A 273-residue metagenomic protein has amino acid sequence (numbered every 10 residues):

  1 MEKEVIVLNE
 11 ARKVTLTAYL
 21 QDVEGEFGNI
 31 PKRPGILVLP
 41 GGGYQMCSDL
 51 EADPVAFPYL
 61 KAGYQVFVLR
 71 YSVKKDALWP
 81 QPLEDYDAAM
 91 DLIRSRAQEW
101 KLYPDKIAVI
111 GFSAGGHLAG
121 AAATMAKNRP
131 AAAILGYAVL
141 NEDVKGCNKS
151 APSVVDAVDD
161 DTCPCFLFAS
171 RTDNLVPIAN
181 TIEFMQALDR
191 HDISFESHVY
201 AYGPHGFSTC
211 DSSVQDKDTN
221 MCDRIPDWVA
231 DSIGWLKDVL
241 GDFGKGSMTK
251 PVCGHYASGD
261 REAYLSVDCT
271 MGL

Functional and structural regions predicted by a protein language model:
M1-P31, L83: N-terminal cap/lid segment of alpha/beta-hydrolase-fold proteins
K32-G41: Short beta-strand element of the alpha/beta-hydrolase
S48, L69-P104, D223: Catalytic nucleophile-loop/oxyanion-hole region of alpha/beta-hydrolase and closely related hydrolase-like folds
D49-F67: Short amphipathic alpha-helix adjacent to the substrate-entry channel of hydrolases
A88-D160, T249-K250, G254: Primarily recognizes the serine-hydrolase "nucleophile elbow" in alpha/beta-hydrolase and SGNH/GDSL folds
D161, L167-A169, D173: Short beta-strand/loop motif that positions the catalytic acidic residue of the alpha/beta-hydrolase fold
N174-E183: Conserved alpha/beta-hydrolase "acid-adjacent" motif
I193-L273: C-terminal catalytic histidine-bearing segment of alpha/beta-hydrolase fold enzymes
